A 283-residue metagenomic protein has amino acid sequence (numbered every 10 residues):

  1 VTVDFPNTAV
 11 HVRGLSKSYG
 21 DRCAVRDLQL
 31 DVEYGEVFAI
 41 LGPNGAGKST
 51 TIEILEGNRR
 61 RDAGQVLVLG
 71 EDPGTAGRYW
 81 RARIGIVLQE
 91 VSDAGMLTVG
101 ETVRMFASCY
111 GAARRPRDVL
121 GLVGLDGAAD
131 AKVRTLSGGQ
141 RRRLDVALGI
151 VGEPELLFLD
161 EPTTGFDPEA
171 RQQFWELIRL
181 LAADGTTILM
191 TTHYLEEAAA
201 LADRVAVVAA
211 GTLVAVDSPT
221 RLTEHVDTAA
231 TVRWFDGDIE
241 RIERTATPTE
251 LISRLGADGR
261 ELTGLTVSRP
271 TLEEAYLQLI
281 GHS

Functional and structural regions predicted by a protein language model:
V1-S16, H282-S283: ABC-family P-loop ATPase nucleotide-binding domain
T2, D118, T220-L222: Short, flexible cytosolic linker that couples an ABC transmembrane/permease module to its adjacent nucleotide-binding
V3-D4, A94, A107, E243 (+1 more regions): A general boundary/transition motif marking the beginning of the first structured unit of a protein
F5, G139, T223-D227: Short coil/turn motifs at beta-sheet boundaries
N7-V10, K17-M190, L195-E196, A200-A209 (+1 more regions): ABC transporter nucleotide-binding domains
R13, D160, R233-F235: Beta-strand residues in well-ordered beta-sheet regions across diverse protein folds
P219-S283: Short, charged/small-residue-rich alpha-helical element at the C-terminal edge of ABC transporter nucleotide-binding
